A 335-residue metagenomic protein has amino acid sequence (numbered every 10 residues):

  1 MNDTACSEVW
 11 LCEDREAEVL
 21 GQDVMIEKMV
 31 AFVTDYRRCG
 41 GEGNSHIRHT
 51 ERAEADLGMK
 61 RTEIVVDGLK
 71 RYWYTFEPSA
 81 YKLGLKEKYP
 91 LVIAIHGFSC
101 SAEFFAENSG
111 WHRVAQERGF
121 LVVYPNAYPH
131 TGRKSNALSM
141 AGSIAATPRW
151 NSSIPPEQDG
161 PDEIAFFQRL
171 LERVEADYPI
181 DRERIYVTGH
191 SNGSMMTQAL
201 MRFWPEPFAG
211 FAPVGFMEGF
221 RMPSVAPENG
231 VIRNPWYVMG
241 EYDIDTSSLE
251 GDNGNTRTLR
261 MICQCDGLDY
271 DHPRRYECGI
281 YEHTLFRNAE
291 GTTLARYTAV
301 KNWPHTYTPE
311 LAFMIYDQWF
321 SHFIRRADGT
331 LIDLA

Functional and structural regions predicted by a protein language model:
T4-L91, E103-S109, E117, D159 (+6 more regions): A domain-start/cap signature at the N-terminus of enzymes
V9-W10, D14, I64-Y74, E87-Y186 (+2 more regions): Serine-hydrolase catalytic machinery in alpha/beta-hydrolase-like enzymes
I93-G97, G215, M239: The conserved beta1-alpha1 loop
A127, A212-G219, G240-D243: Active-site nucleophile loop of the alpha/beta-hydrolase fold
M217-R233: Flexible "cap/lid" loop of the alpha/beta hydrolase fold
I232-M239, A295-T298: Catalytic His-Asp charge-relay segment
M239-L294: Active-site-adjacent alpha-helix of alpha/beta-hydrolase-fold enzymes
G279-I280, K301-T306: Histidine-bearing beta->alpha loop at or near hydrolase active sites
